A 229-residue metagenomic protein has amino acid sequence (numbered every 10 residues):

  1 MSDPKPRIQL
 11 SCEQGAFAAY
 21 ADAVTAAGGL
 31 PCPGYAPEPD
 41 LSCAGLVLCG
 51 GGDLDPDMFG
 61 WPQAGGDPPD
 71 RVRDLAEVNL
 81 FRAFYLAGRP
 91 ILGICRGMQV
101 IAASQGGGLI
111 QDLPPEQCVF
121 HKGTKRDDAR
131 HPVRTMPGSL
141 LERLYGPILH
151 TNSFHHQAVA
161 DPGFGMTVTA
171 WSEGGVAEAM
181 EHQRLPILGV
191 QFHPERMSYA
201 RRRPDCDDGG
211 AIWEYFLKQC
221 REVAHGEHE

Functional and structural regions predicted by a protein language model:
M1-I94, A103-I110, P114-E142, H150 (+4 more regions): N-terminal beta1-alpha1 cap of cysteine-dependent amidohydrolase-like domains
G97: Conserved SAM-binding loop
M166-T167, P186-V190: Catalytic His-Asp charge-relay segment
V168-S172: Short beta-strand segments that buttress and anchor functional surface loops
V176-Q183, L188: Short, surface-exposed beta-strand/loop micro-motifs that present aromatic residues
